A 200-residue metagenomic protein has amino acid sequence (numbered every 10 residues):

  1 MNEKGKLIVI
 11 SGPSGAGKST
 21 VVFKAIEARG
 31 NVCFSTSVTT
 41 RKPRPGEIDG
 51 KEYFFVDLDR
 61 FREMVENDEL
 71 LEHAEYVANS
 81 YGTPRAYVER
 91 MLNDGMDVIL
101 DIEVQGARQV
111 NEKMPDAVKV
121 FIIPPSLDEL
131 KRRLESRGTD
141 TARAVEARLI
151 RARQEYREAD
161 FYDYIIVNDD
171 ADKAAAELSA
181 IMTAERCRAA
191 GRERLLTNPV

Functional and structural regions predicted by a protein language model:
M1-L7: Extreme N-terminal, non-catalytic leader segments that precede Walker-type/kinase nucleotide-binding cores
S11-P13: P-loop (Walker A) phosphate-binding loop of NTP-binding proteins
K18: Conserved lysine of the Walker
V21-F23: Post-Walker A alpha-helix
I26-S35: Post-Walker A helix-loop "phosphate-sensing" segment adjacent to the P-loop in P-loop NTPases
S37-V98, Q105: ATP-dependent small-molecule kinase phosphotransfer cores that center on conserved nucleotide phosphate-binding segments
V98-E103, E112-R137: Conserved phosphate-donor/acceptor-positioning beta-strand/loop module used by diverse small-molecule
D116, S136-D140, Q154-V200: NTP-dependent small-molecule kinase module
